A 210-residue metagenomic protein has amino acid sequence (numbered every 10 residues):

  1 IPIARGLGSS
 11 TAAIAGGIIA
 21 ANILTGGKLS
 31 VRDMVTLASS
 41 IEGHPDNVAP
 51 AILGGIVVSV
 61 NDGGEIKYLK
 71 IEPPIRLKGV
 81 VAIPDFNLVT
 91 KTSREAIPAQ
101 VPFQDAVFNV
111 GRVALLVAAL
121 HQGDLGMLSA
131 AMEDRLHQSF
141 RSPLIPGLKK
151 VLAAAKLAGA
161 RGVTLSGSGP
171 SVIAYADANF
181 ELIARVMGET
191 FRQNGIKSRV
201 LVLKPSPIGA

Functional and structural regions predicted by a protein language model:
I1-G8, T36-P45, A99-Q104: A short glycine/serine-rich beta->alpha loop
I1-R5, I19, G26-G27, Q193 (+1 more regions): ATP-binding N-lobe of GHMP and related small-molecule kinases
R5, S9-V31, I52-G54: DPxDG-like acidic metal-binding loop motif
L29-L77, P143, K149, V163-L165 (+2 more regions): Alpha/beta catalytic cores of group-transfer enzymes, especially the acyltransferase/condensing modules of polyketide
V80-P143: Active-site rim beta-loop-alpha module in soluble metabolic enzymes
L120-A210: Glycine-rich, charge-dense phosphate/pyrophosphate-binding loop(s) and the adjacent flexible "lid"/catalytic subdomain
